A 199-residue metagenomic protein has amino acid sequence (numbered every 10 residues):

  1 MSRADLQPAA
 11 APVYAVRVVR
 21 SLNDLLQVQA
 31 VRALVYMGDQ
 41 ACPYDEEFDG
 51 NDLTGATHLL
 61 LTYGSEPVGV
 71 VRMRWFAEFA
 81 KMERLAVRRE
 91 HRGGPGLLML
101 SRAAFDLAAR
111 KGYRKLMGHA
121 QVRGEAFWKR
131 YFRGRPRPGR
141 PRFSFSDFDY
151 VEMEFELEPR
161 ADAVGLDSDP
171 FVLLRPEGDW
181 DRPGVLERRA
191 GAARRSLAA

Functional and structural regions predicted by a protein language model:
M1-Y14, A109-R110, H119-A199: Terminal substrate-recognition subdomain of acyl/acetyltransferases
P8-V28: A short beta-loop-alpha structural element at the N-terminal edge of CoA-dependent acyl/N-acetyltransferase catalytic
A33-G64: Active-site rim helix/loop that mediates acceptor-substrate recognition in acyltransferases
G55-L59, A80-E83, D147-M153: Short beta-strand micro-motifs in enzyme catalytic cores
A56, K111-Y113: Short, high-confidence coil segments that cap the C-terminus of an alpha-helix and link into the following beta-strand
L60, S65-R74, F79-A86: Conserved beta-strand in the GNAT
M82, L116-A120: Conserved hydrophobic beta-strand within the GNAT/NAT acetyltransferase core sheet that lines the active-site cleft
V87, R92-D106: Conserved acetyl-CoA-binding loop-helix of GNAT-fold acetyltransferases
